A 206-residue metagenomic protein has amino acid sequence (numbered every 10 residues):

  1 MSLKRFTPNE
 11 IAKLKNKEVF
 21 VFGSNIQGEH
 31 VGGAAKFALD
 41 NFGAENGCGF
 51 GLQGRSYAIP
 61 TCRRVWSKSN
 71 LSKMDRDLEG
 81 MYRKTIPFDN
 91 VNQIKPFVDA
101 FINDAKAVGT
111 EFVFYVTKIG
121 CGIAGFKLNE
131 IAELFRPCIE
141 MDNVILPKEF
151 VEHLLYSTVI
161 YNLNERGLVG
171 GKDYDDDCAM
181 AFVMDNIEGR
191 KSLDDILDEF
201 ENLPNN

Functional and structural regions predicted by a protein language model:
M1-N162, L193, L197-D198, N206: Macrodomain-like recognition of ADP-ribose-binding/processing modules
Y161, G167-D198: Acidic, low-complexity, intrinsically disordered interaction modules
